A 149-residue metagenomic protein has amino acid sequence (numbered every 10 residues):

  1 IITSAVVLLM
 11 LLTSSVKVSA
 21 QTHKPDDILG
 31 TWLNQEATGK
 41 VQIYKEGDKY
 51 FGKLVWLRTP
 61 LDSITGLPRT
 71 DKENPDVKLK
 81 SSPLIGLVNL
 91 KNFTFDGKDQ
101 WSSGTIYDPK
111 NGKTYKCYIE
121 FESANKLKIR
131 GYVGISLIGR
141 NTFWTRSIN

Functional and structural regions predicted by a protein language model:
I1-T22: Bacterial Sec-dependent N-terminal signal peptides
S19-T31: N-terminal helix-cap/turn-to-beta initiation motif at the start of protein domains
T31-N34, S102-P109, I129-G131: Short beta-strand segments that buttress and anchor functional surface loops
A37-D108, T114-K116: Central antiparallel beta-sheet cores of small beta-barrel/beta-sandwich binding domains
K45, F95, F121-E122, R146: Generic beta-strand structural signal
P109-N111, E120, V133-S136: Short polar/acidic secondary-structure junctions
C117-L127: Short, compact, well-ordered microdomains
A124-K126, V133-N149: Edge beta-strand at a domain terminus
